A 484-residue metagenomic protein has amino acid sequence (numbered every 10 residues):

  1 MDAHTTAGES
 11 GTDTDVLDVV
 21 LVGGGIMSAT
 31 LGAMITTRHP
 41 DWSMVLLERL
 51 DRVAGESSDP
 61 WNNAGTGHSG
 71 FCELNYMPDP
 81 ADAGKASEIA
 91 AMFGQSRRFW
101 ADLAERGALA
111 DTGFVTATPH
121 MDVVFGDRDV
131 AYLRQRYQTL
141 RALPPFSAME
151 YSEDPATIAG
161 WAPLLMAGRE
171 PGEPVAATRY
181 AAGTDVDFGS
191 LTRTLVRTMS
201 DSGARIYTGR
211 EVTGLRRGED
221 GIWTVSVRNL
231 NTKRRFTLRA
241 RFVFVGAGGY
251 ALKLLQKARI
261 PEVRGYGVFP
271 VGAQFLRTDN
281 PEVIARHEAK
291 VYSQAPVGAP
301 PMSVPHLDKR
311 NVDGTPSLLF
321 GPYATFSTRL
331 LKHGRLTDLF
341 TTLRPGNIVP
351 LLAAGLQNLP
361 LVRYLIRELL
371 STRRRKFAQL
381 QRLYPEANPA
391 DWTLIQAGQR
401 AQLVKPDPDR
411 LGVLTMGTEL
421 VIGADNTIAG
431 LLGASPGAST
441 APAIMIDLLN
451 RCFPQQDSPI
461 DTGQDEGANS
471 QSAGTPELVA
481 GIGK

Functional and structural regions predicted by a protein language model:
D13-M27, V45: Beta1/beta-strand and adjacent pyrophosphate-binding region of the FAD-binding site in flavoprotein oxidoreductases
T37-P60: Glycine-rich FAD pyrophosphate-binding loop
S58-N62, P163-R169, W392, A397-G430: FAD-binding beta-loop-beta segment adjacent to the flavin cofactor pocket
G65-H68, F114, F236-R363, L370-Q396 (+1 more regions): Active-site substrate-recognition segment that forms the wall of the catalytic cavity or substrate channel
G65-W161, P316-S317, S327-R329, R335-D338: Dinucleotide-binding Rossmann-like beta1-alpha1 core, especially the glycine-rich loop that anchors the ADP
E88-R97, V123-A131, T178-T198, Y207 (+2 more regions): Short beta-strand to alpha-helix junction loop
D111-T118, F125-R197, D201-S202, L215-G221 (+1 more regions): Flavin (FAD/FMN) cofactor-binding and adjacent substrate-gating region of FAD-dependent oxidoreductase domains
V175-F242, S439-F453: Helical element adjacent to the flavin cofactor pocket in flavoenzyme catalytic cores
